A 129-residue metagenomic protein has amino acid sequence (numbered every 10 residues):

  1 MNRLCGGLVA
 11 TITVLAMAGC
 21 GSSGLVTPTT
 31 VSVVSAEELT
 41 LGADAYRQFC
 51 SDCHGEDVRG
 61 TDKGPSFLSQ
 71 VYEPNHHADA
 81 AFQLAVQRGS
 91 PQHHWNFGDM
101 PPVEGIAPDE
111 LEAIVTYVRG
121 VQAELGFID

Functional and structural regions predicted by a protein language model:
M1-V9: Bacterial N-terminal signal peptides that target proteins for export
G6, G21, S51-H54: Secreted/luminal cysteine- and crosslink-motif detector
G6, L39, P108-L111: Short functional linear motifs
A16-G19: C-terminal motif of bacterial Sec signal peptides marking the signal peptidase cleavage site
G21-A45, D129: Electrostatic cytochrome c docking/interface patches
V33-L39, E56-Q87, P102: Gly/Gly-Pro-rich "capping" loops immediately C-terminal to redox-active cysteine motifs in periplasmic/lumenal
G42-E56, V86, M100, I114-V118: The canonical Cys-X-X-Cys-His
T61-Q70, R88-V121, G126-D129: Axial heme c-ligation environment in periplasmic c-type cytochrome domains
